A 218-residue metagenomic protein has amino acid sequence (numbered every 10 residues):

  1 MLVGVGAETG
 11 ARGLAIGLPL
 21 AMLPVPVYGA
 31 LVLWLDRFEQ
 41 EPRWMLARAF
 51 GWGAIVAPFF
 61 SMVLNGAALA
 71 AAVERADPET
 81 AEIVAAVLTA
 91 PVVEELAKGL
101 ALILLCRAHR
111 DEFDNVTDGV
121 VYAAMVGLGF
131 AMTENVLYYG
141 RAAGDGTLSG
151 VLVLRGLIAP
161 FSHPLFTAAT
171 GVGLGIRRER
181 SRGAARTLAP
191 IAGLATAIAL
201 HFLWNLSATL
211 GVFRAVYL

Functional and structural regions predicted by a protein language model:
M1-L218: Hydrophobic alpha-helical segments at protein termini of multi-pass membrane proteins
